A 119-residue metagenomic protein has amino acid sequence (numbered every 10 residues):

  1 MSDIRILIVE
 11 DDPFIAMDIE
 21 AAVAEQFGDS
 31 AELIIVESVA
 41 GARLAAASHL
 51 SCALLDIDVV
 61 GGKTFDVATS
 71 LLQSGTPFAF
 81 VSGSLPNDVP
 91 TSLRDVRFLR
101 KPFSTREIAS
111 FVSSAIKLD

Functional and structural regions predicted by a protein language model:
E10: Conserved acidic carboxylate
P13-I34: Two-component/phosphorelay signaling modules centered on CheY-like receiver
I35-C52: Acidic, metal-coordinating helix/loop segments flanking the phosphotransfer/catalytic sites of two-component signaling
L55-L72: Conserved phosphotransfer microenvironments
V81-S82: Hydrophobic/aromatic residues positioned on beta-strands within the core alpha/beta folds
K101: A Lys-centered signature of the CheY-like receiver
S104: Receiver (REC) domain switch/active-site region of two-component response regulators
